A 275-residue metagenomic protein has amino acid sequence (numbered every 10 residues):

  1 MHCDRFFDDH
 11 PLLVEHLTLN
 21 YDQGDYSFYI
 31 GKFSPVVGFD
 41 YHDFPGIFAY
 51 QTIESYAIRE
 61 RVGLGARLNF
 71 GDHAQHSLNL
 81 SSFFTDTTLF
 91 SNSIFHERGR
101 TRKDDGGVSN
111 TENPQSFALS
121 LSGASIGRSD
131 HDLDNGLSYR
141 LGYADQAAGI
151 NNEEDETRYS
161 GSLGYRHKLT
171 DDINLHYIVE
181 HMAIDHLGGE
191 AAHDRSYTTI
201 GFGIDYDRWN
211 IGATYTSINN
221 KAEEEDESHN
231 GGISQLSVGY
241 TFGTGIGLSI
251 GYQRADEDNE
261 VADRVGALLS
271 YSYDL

Functional and structural regions predicted by a protein language model:
M1-D4, P35-F39, F44, F48-Q51 (+9 more regions): Sequence/structural signature of outer-membrane beta-barrel proteins
M1-L89, N210: Outer membrane beta-barrel
H10-E15, D22, I58-L64, A74 (+5 more regions): Residues that define the transmembrane beta-barrel architecture of outer-membrane proteins
D22-D25, G71-N79, I126-G136, N152 (+4 more regions): Short loop/turn motifs that connect adjacent beta-strands in outer-membrane beta-barrel proteins
F28-I30, A66, L78-S82, L137-L141 (+7 more regions): Membrane-embedded beta-strand positions of outer-membrane beta-barrel proteins
I53-D134: Aromatic- and glycine-enriched pocket-lining scaffold segments that form the walls of small-molecule binding clefts
P114-L236: Detector for outer-membrane/organellar transmembrane beta-barrel domains, recognizing the amphipathic beta-strand
L119, Y240, V261-L275: Outer-membrane beta-barrel "beta-signal"
